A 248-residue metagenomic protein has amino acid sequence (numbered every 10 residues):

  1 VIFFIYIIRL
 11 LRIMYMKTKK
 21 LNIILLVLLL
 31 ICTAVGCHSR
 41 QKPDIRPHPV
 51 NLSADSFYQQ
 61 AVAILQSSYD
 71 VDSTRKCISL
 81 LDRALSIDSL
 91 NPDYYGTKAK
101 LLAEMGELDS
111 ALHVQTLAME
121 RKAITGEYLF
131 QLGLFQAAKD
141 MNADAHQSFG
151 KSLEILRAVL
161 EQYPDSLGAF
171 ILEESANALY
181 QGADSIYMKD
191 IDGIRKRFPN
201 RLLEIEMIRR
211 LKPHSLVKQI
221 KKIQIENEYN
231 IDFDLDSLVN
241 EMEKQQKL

Functional and structural regions predicted by a protein language model:
R40-K42, A183-L248: Terminal, low-structured helical/coil segments at or just beyond the last alpha-helical repeat
L52-I87: Alpha-helical segment of the N-proximal tetratricopeptide repeat
V62, Q66, K100, L134 (+1 more regions): Residue-level recognition of tetratricopeptide repeat
Q66, E104, A138, L179-Y180: Register position in tetratricopeptide repeats
C77, A111, A145, S152 (+1 more regions): Single-residue signature of alpha-solenoid repeat helices
Y94, Y128, Q162, A169 (+1 more regions): TPR alpha-solenoid repeat register
